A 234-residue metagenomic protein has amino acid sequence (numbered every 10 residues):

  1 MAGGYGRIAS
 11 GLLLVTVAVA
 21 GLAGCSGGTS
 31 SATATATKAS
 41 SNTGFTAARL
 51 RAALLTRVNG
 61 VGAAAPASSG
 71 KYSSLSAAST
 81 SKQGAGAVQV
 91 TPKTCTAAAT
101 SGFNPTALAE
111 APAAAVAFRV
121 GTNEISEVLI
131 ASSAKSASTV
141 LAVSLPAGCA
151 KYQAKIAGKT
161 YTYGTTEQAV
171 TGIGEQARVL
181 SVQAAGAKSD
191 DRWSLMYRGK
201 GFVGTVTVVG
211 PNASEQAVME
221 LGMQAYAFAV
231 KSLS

Functional and structural regions predicted by a protein language model:
M1-L13: Bacterial N-terminal signal peptides that target proteins for export
A20-G24: C-terminal motif of bacterial Sec signal peptides marking the signal peptidase cleavage site
S26-T29: Bacterial signal peptide processing site
A34-T56: N-terminal low-complexity, Pro/Thr/Ser-rich intrinsically disordered segments that act as propeptides or flexible
A64-D191, E215: A small/polar (G/S/T-enriched), proline-flanked helix-loop surface module common in exported/cell-envelope proteins
S126-V128, W193, G201-G210: Short, well-ordered beta-strand elements
I173-E175, M196-V203: Short, solvent-exposed coil/turn segments at beta-strand boundaries
T207-S234: Surface-exposed amphipathic alpha-helical segments
